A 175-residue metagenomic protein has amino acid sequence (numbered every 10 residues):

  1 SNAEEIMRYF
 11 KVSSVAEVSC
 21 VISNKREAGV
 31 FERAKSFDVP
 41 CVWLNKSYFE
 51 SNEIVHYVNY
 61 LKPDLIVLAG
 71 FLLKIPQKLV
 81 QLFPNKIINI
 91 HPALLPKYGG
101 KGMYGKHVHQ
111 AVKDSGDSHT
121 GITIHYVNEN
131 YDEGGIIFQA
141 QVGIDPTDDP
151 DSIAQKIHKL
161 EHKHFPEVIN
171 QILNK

Functional and structural regions predicted by a protein language model:
S1-K175: One-carbon transfer enzymes
